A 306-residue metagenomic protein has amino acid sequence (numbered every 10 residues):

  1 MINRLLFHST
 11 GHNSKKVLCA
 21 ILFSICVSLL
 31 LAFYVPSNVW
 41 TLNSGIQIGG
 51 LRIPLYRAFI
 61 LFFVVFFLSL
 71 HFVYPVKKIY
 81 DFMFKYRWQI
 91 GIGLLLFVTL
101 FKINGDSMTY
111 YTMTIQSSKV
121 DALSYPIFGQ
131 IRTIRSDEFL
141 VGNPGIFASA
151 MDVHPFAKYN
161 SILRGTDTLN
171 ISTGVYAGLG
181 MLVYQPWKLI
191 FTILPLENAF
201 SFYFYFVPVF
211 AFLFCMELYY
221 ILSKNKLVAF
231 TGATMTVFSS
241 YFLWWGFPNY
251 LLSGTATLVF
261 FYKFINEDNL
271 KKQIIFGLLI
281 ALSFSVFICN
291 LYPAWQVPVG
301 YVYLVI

Functional and structural regions predicted by a protein language model:
M1-I25, I53-D106: Start-transfer (signal-anchor) and selected internal transmembrane alpha helices of multi-pass inner/ER membrane
V17, I21, I25, L29 (+5 more regions): Alpha-helical transmembrane spans of integral membrane proteins, capturing the lipid-embedded, hydrophobic core of TM
L31-I46: Juxtamembrane "helix-exit" motif on the non-cytosolic side of transmembrane helices
A32-P36, L70-V73, F191, M216-S223 (+1 more regions): Membrane-water interface at transmembrane helix exits
S37-W40, F101-S117: Helix-to-loop transition at the C-terminal end of transmembrane segments
Y56-V64, Y203-F210, N249-T257, G300: Membrane-embedded alpha-helical segments of multi-pass membrane proteins, especially the transmembrane helices
M108-L252, L291: Active-site lumenal/periplasmic loops and adjacent helix-entry segments of GT-C-fold, multi-pass membrane
F212-L218, N225-I306: Membrane-embedded helix bundles of polyisoprenyl
